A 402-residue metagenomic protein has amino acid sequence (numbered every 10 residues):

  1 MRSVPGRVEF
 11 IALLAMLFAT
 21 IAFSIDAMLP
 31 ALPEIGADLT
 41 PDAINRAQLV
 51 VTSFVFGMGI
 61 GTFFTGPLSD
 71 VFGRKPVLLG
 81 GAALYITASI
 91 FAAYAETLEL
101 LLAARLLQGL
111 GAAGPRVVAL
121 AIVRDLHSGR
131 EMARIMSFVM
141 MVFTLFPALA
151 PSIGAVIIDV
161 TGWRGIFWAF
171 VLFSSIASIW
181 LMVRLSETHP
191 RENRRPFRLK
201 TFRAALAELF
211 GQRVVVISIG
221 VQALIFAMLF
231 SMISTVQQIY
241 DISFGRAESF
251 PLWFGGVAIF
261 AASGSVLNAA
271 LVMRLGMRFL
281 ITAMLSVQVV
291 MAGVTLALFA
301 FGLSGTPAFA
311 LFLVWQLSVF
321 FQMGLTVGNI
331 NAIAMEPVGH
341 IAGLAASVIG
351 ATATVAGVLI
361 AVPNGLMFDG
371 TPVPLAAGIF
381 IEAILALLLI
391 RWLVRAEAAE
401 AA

Functional and structural regions predicted by a protein language model:
M1-S3, T188-S218: Juxtamembrane intracellular "pre-TM" segments in multi-pass secondary transporters
E9-P41, M232-Q237: Extracytoplasmic
L32-G59: Extracellular/periplasmic helix-loop-helix junction of adjacent transmembrane segments in MFS-like secondary
G59-E99: Conserved MFS/SLC helix-loop-helix module at the cytosolic interface between two early adjacent transmembrane helices
G73, Y94-L100, G111, S128 (+1 more regions): Helix-breaking motifs and short loop linkers at transmembrane-helix boundaries and internal kinks in secondary membrane
L84-F91, E99-L107, A310-W315: Paired small-residue
L100, R134-V183: Helix-loop-helix hairpin linking two adjacent transmembrane segments in secondary transporters
A104-T144: Cytoplasmic helix-loop-helix junction between adjacent transmembrane helices in 12-TM secondary transporters
